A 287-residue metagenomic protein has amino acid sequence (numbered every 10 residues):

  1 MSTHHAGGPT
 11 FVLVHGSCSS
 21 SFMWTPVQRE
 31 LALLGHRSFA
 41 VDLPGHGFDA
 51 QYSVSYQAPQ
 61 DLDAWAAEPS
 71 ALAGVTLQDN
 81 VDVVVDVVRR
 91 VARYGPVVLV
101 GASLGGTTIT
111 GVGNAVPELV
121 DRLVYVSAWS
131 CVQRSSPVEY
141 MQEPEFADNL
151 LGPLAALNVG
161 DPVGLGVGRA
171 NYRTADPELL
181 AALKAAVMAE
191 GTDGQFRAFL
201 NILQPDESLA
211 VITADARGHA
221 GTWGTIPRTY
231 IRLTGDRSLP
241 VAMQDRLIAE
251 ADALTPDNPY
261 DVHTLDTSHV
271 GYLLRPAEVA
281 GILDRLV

Functional and structural regions predicted by a protein language model:
T3-A67, V87-R89, G95, A115: Conserved HGGG/HGGXW glycine-rich cap/lid loop of the alpha/beta-hydrolase fold
G16-S19, A102-L104, W129: Active-site glycine-rich loops that stabilize anionic/oxyanionic intermediates across multiple enzyme folds
D42, V97-V98, D121-V124: Residue in the alpha/beta-hydrolase core beta-strand immediately N-terminal to the catalytic nucleophile
N80, V84, A92-S103: Alpha/beta-hydrolase fold nucleophile elbow
G101-G111: Glycine-rich nucleophile elbow surrounding the catalytic serine of serine-hydrolase chemistry
N114, V120, V124-G168: Flexible "cap/lid" loop of the alpha/beta hydrolase fold
N201-D266: Conserved serine/cysteine hydrolase catalytic core
T255-V287: Catalytic active-site module of serine/aspartate enzymes centered on a nucleophile-bearing elbow/loop
